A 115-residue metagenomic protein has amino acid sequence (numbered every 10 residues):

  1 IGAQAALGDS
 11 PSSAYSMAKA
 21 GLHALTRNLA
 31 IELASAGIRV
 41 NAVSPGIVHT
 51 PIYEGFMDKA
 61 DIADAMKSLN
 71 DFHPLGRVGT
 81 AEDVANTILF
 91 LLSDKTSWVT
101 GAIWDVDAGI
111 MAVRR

Functional and structural regions predicted by a protein language model:
I1-G21, T26-R27, I31-S35, I47-V48: Catalytic loop of short-chain dehydrogenase/reductase
I1-L7, F72-L75, G109: Active-site pre-Tyr helix/loop in NAD(P)-dependent dehydrogenases
A34, R39, V99-G101: Short, small/polar-rich loop/turn modules that mediate ligand/substrate recognition or access, typified
P45-G55: Short, flexible catalytic-loop segment of classical short-chain dehydrogenase/reductase
D58-H73: A short C-terminal helix-loop "cap" of Rossmann-like NAD(P)-dependent dehydrogenase/epimerase domains
H73-V84: A conserved structural motif in NAD(P)-dependent oxidoreductases
V84-A85, L91: Non-catalytic, hydrophobic alpha-helical segments
L89, T100-R115: Short C-terminal tail/terminal secondary-structure segment of NAD(P)H-dependent dehydrogenase/reductase domains
